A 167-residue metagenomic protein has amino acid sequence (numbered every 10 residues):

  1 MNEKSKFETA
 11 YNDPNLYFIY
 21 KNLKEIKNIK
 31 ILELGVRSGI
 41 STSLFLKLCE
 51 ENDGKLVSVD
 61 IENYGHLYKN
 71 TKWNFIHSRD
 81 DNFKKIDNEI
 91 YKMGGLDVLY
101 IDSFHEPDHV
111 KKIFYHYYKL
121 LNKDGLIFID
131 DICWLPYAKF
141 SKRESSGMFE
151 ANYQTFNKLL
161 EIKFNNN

Functional and structural regions predicted by a protein language model:
M1-Y100, F104-N167: A short alpha-helical cap/connector motif
